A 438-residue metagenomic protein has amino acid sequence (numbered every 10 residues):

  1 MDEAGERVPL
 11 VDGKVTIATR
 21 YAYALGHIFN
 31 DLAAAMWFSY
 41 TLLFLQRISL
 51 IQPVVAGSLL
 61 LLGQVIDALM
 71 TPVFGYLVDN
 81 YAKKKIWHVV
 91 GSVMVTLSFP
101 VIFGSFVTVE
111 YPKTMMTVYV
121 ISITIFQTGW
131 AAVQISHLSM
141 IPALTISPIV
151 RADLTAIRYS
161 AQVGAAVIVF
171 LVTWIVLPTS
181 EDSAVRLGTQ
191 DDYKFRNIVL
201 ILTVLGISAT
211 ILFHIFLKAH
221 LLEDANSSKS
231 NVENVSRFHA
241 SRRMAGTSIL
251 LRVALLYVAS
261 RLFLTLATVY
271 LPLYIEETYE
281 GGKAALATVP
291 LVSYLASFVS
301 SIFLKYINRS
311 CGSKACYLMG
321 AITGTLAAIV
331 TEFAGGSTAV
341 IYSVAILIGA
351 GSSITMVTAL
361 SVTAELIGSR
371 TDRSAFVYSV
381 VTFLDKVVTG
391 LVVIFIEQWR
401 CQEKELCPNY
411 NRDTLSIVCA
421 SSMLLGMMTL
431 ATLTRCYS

Functional and structural regions predicted by a protein language model:
D2-S438: Membrane-embedded alpha-helical bundles of multi-pass transporters/translocases, especially carrier/permease families
